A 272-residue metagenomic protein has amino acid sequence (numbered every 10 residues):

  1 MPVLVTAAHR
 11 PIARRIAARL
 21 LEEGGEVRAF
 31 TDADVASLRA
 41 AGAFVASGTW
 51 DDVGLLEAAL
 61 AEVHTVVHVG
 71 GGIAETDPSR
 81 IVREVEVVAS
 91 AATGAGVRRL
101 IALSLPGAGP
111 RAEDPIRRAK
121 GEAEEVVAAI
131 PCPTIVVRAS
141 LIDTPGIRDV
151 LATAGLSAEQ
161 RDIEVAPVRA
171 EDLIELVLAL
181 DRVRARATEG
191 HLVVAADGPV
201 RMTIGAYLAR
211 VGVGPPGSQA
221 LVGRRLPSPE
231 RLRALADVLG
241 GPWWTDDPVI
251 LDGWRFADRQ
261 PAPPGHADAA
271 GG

Functional and structural regions predicted by a protein language model:
P2, I174-G272: Mid/C-terminal beta-alpha module of Rossmann-like enzyme folds, strongest in SDR-family dehydrogenases/epimerases
P2-G25: N-terminal Rossmann NAD(P)H-binding glycine-rich loop of SDR-like oxidoreductase domains
V5-T6, H68, R99-A102, I135-R138 (+2 more regions): Structural signature of the Rossmann-like NAD(P)-dependent dehydrogenase/reductase core
R14, W50-V53, V82, E86: Structural motif corresponding to alpha-helix initiation and N-cap regions
A29-D34, T49-W50: N-terminal Rossmann-fold cofactor-binding loop
F30, T65, G71-G72, D77-I130 (+1 more regions): Conserved Rossmann-fold NAD(P)-dependent oxidoreductase catalytic core, especially the SDR/UDP-sugar
R39, A43-H64: Conserved Rossmann-fold cofactor-binding substructure of NAD(P)-dependent oxidoreductases
P133-T134, S140-V165, D172: NAD(P)-dependent short-chain dehydrogenase/reductase
